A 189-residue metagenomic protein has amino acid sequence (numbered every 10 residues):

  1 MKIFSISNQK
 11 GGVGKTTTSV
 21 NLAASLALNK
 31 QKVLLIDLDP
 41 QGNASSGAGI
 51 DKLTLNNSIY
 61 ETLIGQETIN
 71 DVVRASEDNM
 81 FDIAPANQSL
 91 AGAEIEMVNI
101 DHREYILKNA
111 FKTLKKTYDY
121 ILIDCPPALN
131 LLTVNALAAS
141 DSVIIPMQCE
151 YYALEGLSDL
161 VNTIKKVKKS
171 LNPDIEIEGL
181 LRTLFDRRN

Functional and structural regions predicted by a protein language model:
M1-N189: P-loop NTP-binding core
